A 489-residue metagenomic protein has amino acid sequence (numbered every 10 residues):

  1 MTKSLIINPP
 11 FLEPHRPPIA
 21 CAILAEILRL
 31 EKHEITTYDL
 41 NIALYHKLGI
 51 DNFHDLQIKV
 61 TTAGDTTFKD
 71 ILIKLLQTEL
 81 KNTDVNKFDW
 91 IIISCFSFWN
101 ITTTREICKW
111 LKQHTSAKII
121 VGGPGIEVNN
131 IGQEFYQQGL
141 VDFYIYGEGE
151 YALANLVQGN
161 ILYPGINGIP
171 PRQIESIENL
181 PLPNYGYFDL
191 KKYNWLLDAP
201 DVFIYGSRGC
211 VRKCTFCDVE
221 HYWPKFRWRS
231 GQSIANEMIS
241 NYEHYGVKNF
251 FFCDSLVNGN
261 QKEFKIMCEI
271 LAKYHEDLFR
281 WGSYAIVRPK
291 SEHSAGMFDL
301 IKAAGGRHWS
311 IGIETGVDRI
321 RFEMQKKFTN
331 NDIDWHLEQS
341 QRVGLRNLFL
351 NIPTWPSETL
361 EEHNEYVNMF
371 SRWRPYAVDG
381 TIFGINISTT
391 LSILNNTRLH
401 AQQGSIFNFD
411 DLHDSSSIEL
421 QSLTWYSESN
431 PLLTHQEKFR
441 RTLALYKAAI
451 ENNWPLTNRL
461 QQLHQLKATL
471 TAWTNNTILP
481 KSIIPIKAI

Functional and structural regions predicted by a protein language model:
T2-G246: Acidic, low-complexity intrinsically disordered segments
T2-P9, I23, R29, E34 (+6 more regions): Radical SAM enzyme core and accessory elements
S4, I35, I119, F250 (+4 more regions): Hydrophobic/aromatic residues located in beta-strands of well-ordered beta-sheets within soluble catalytic
P18-A25, R105-C108, K265-C268, F298 (+2 more regions): Short amphipathic alpha-helical segment that frequently serves as the phosphate-/nucleotide-binding helix
E31, H114-T115, D277, A304 (+2 more regions): Helix C-cap/helix->beta junction micro-motif
N41-L48, I126-G132, Q261-K262, R319-M324 (+2 more regions): Flexible glycine/acidic-rich beta-alpha junction loops that bind and position SAM and/or redox cofactors in anaerobic
Q133-L153, L300-H308, Y366-I387: Structural recognition of alpha->loop->beta junctions
L182-N347, W355-P356, N368: Radical SAM [4Fe-4S] cluster-binding motif and immediate context
